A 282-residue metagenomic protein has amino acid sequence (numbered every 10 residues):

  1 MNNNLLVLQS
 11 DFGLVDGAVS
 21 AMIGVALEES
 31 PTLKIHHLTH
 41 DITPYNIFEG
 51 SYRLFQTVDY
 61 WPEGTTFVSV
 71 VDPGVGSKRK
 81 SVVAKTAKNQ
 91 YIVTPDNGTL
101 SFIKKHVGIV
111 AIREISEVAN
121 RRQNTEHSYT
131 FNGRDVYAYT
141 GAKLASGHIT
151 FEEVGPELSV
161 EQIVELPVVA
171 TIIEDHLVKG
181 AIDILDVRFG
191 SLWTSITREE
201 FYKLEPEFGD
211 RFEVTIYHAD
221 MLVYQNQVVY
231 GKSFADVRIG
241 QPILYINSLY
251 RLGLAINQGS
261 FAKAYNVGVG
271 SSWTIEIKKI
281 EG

Functional and structural regions predicted by a protein language model:
M1-V71, K143: Alpha/propeptide regions of enzymes that mature by internal proteolysis
N4, E29-K34, E49, W61-V70 (+1 more regions): Active-site histidine-anchored catalytic micro-motif
D11, T140, N257: A residue-level signal for conserved active-site and pocket-lining positions in enzyme catalytic cores
F12-D16, G74-S77, G259-F261: Short acidic, Gly/Ser-rich segments with clustered Asp/Glu that frequently serve as metal-coordination loops in enzyme
F67, F212-V214, I243, S271-E276: Generic structural signal for buried aliphatic residues
N124-F208: Anionic-ligand-binding alpha/beta catalytic cores of soluble enzymes and soluble regulatory domains that recognize
L192-N266: A conserved acidic, glycine/proline-rich C-terminal tail/linker
A264-G282: Pepsin/retropepsin-fold aspartyl endopeptidases
